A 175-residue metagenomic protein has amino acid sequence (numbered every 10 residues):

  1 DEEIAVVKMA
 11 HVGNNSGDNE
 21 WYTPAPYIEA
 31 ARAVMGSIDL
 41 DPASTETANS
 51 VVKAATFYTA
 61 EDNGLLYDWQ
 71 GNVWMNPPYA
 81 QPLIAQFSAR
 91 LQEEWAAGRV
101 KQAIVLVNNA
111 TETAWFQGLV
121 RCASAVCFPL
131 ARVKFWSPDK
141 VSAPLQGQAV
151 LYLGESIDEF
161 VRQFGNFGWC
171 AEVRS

Functional and structural regions predicted by a protein language model:
D1-S175: Class I S-adenosyl-L-methionine-dependent methyltransferase catalytic core
